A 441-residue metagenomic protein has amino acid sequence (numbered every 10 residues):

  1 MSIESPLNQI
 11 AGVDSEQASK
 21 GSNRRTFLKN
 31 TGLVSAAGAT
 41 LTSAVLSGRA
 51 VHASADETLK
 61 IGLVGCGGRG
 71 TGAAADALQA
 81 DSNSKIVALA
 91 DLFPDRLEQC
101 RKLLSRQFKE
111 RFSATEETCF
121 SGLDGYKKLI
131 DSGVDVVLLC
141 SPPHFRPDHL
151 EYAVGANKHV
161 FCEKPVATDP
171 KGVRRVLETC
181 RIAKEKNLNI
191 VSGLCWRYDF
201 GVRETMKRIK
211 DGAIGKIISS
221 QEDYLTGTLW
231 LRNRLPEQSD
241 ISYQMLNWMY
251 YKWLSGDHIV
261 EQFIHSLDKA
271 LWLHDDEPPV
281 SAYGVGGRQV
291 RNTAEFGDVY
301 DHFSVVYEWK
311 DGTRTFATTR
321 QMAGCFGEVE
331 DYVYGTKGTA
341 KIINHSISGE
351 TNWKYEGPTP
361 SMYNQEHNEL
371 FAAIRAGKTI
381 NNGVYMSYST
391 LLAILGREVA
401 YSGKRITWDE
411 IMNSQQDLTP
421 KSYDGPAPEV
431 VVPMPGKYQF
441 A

Functional and structural regions predicted by a protein language model:
M1-S22: N-terminal secretory signal peptides
K20, T26-G48: N-terminal export signals
G21, T42-N83: C-terminal segment of N-terminal export signals and the immediately downstream linker at the start of the mature
N30-A39, G72, E261, H265-P278 (+4 more regions): C-terminal helical cap and adjacent loop that interface with cofactors, partners, or active-site loops
G65-R69, K184-S192, W196-G297, Y307 (+6 more regions): Predominantly a Rossmann-like dinucleotide-binding segment in NAD(P)-dependent oxidoreductases
N83-F108: NAD(P)-binding Rossmann-fold cofactor-contacting core
Q107-L139: A structured beta-alpha segment of the ubiquitous adenosine-cofactor-binding alpha/beta core
P143, P147-Y198, G212: Beta-strand-loop-alpha-helix segment that lines the small-molecule cofactor/substrate pocket of alpha/beta enzymes
